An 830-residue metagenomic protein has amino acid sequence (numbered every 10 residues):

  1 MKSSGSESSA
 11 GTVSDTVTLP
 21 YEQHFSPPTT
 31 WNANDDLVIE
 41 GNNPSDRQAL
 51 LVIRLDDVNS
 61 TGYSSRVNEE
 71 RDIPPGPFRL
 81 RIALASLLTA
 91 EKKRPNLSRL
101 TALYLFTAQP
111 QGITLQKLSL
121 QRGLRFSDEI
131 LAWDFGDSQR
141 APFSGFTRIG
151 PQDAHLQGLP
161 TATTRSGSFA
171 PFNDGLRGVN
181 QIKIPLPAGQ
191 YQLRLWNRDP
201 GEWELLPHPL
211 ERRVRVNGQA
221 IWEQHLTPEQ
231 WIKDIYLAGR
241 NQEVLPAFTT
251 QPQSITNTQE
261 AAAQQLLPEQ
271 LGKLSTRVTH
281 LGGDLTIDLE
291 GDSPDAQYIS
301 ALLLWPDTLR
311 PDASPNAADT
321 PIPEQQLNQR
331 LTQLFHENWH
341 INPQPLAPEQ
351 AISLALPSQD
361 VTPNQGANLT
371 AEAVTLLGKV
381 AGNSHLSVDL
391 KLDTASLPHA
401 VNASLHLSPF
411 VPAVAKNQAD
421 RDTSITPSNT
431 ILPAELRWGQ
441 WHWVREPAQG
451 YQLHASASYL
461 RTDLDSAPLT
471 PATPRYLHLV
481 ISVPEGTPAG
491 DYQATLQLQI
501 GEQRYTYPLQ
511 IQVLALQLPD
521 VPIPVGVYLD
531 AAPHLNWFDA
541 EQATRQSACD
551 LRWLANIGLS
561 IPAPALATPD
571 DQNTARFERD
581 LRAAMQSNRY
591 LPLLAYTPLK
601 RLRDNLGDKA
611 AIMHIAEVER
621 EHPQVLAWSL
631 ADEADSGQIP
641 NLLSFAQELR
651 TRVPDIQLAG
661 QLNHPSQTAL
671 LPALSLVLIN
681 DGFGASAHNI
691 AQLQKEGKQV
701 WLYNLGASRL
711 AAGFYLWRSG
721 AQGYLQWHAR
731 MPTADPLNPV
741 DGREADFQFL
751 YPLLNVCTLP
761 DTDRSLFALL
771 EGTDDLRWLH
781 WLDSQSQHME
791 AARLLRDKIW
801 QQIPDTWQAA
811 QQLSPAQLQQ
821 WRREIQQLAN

Functional and structural regions predicted by a protein language model:
M1-P20, R165-N173: Short carbohydrate-recognition loop motifs
D15-E91, Q109-T114, V214-Q224: Extracellular ligand-binding interfaces
I39, R79-L118, V278-P294: Extracellular beta-strand ligand-recognition surfaces/modules
G123-Q325: Compositionally biased, intrinsically disordered or flexible polar/acidic segments
L124-L131, W222-Q224, L309-Q326, Q510-E541 (+1 more regions): Low-complexity, Pro/Ser/Thr- and charge-rich linker/hinge segments at domain boundaries
L334, E617, E621, S629-A631 (+4 more regions): Catalytic domains of carbohydrate-active enzymes that cleave complex glycans
E337-W339, P345-E372, A395-L479: Surface-exposed binding patches on compact interaction domains or structured appendages
Y505-K600: An acidic-aromatic substrate-binding cleft motif
